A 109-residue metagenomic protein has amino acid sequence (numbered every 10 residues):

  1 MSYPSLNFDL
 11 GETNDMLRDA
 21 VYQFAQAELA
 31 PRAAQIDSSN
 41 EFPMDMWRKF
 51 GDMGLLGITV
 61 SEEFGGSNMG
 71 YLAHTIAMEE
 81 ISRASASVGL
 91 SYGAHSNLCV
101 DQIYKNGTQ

Functional and structural regions predicted by a protein language model:
M1-T13: Intrinsic disorder at enzyme termini
E12-M16, L56-T59: Short low-complexity stretches enriched in small and charged residues
T13-A27: A non-catalytic, amphipathic alpha-helix used as a structural packing/dimerization or gating element in enzyme scaffolds
E28-Q109: Glycine-rich flavin
